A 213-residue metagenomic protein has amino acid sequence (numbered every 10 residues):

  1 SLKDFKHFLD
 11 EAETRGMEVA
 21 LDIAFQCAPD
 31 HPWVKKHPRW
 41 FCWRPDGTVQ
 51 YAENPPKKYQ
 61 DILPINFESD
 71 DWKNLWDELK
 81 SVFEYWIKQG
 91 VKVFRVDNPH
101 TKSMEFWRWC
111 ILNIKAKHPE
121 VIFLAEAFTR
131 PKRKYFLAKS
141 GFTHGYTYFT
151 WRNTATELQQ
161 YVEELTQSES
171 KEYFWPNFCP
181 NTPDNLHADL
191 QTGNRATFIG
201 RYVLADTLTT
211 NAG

Functional and structural regions predicted by a protein language model:
S1-D10, T14-M17, C27-G213: Alpha-amylase-like alpha-glycosidases and glucanotransferases acting on alpha-linked glucans and related
V19-L21: Carbohydrate-binding surfaces in secreted/extracellular proteins
I23-F25: Active-site beta->alpha N-cap acidic-glycine motif
